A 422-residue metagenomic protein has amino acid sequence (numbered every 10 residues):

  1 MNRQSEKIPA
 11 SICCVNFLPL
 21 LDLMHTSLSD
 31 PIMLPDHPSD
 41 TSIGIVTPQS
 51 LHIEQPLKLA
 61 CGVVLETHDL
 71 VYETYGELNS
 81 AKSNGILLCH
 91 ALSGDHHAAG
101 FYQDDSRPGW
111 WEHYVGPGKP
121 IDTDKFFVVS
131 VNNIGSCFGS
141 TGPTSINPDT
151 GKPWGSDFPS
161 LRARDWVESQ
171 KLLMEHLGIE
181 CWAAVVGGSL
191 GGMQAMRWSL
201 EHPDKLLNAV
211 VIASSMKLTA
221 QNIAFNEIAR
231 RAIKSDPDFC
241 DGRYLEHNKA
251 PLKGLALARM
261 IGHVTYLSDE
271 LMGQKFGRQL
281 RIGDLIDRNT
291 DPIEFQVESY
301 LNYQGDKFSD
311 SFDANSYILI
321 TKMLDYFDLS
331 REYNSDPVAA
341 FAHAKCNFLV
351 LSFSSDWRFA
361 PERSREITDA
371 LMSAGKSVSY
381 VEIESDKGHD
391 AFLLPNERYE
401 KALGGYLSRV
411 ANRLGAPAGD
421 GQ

Functional and structural regions predicted by a protein language model:
M24-L88, Y102: Catalytic-loop region of hydrolases
E73-N147: N-terminal cap/lid subdomain of alpha/beta-hydrolase-fold enzymes
P153, R164-A183: Conserved acidic catalytic loop of the alpha/beta-hydrolase fold
A183-A220: Conserved hydrolase catalytic core segment
V211-K307: Alpha/beta-hydrolase-fold enzymes
N334-P337, A360-A370: Short alpha-helix in the alpha/beta-hydrolase fold that links the catalytic acid
V350-S352: Short beta-strand/loop motif that positions the catalytic acidic residue of the alpha/beta-hydrolase fold
S377-Q422: Catalytic active-site module of serine/aspartate enzymes centered on a nucleophile-bearing elbow/loop
